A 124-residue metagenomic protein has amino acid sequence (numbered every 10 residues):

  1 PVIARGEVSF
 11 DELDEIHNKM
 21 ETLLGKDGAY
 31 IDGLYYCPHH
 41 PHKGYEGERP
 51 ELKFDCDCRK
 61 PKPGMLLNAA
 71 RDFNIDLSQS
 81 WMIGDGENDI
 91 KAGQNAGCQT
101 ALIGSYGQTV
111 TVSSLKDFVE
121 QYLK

Functional and structural regions predicted by a protein language model:
P1-L13: A short secondary-structure junction motif
R5, P41-H42: A general structural signal for short secondary-structure boundary/capping elements
F10-G33, H42-M82, G86-K124: Asp-based, Mg2+/Mn2+-dependent phosphohydrolase catalytic module
C37: Beta-strand-loop-alpha "switch" segments that mediate conformational coupling across diverse proteins
